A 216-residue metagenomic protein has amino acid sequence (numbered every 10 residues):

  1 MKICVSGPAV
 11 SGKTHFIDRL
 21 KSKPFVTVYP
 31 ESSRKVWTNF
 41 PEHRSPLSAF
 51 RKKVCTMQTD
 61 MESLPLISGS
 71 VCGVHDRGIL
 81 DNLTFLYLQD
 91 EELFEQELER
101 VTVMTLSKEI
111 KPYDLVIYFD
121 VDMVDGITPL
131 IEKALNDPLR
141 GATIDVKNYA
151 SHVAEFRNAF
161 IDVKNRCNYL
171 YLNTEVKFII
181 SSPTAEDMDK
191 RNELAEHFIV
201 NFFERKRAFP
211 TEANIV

Functional and structural regions predicted by a protein language model:
M1-K2: Pre-Walker A (Motif I) flank of P-loop NTPase domains
V5: Hydrophobic anchor at the beta1->P-loop junction of P-loop NTPases
V10: Walker A (P-loop) phosphate-binding loop of P-loop NTPases
K13: Conserved lysine of the Walker
D18-S63: Conserved substrate/cofactor phosphate-moiety recognition/catalytic segment in nucleotide-dependent phosphotransferases
R51-I110: Glycine-rich phosphate-binding loop used to anchor ATP phosphates in small-molecule kinases, encompassing both
F85, Q89-I161: A glycine- and Lys/Arg-enriched "phosphate-lid" helix/loop adjacent to the NTP-binding pocket of small-molecule kinases
E132-V216: NTP-dependent small-molecule kinase module
